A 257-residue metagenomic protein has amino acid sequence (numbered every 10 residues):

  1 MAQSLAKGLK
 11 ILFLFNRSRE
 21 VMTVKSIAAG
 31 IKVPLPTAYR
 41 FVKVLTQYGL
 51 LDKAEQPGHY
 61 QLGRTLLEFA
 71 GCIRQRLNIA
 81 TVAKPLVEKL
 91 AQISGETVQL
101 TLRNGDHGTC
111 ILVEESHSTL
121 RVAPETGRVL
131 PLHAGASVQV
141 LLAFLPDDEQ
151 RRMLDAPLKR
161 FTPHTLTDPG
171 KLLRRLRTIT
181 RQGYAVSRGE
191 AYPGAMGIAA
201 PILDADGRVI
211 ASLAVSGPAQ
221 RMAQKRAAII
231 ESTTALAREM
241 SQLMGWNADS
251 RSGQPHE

Functional and structural regions predicted by a protein language model:
M1-T81, R238-W246: N-terminal helix-turn-helix
A2-L5, V24, H59, G63 (+9 more regions): Short, structured helix-loop boundary elements
I31, V42, L66, V87 (+4 more regions): Short amphipathic alpha-helical/adjacent loop interface patches that line ligand and macromolecule-binding sites
L51-K53, L100-T101, I202: A structural signal for short hydrophobic beta-strand segments in well-ordered beta-sheet cores
Q56-A156: Amphipathic alpha-helical effector-binding/dimerization core of metabolite-sensing transcriptional regulators
E149-R160, R174, T234-E257: Cysteine/selenocysteine-centered motifs that mediate thiol-based redox chemistry or coordinate metal-sulfur cofactors
F161-T162, P193: Intrinsically disordered, low-complexity polar/acidic regions
D168-E239, H256-E257: Extended hydrophobic
